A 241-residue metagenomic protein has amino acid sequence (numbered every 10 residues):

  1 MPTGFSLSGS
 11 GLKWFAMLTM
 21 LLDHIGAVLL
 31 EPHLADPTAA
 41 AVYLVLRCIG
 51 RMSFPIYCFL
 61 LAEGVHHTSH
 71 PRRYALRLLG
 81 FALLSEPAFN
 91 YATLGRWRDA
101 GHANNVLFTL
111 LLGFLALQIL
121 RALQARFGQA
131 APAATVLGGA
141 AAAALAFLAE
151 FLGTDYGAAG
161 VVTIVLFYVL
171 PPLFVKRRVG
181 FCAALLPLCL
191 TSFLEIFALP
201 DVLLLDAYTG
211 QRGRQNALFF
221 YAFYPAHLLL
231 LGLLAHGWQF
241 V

Functional and structural regions predicted by a protein language model:
M1-V241: Alpha-helical transmembrane segments and their immediate juxtamembrane cytosolic regions
